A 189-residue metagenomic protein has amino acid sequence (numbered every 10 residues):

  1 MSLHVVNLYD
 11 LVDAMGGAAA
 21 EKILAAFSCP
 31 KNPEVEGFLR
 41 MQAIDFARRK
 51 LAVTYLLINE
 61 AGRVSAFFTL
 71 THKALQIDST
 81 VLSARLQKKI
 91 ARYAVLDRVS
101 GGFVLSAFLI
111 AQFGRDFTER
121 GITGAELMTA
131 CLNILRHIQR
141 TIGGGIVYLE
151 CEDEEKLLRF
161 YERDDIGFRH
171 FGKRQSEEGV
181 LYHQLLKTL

Functional and structural regions predicted by a protein language model:
M1-R120, E126-T129, N133-Y148, E152 (+1 more regions): Non-catalytic substrate-recognition and accessory regions of acyl/acetyltransferase enzymes
